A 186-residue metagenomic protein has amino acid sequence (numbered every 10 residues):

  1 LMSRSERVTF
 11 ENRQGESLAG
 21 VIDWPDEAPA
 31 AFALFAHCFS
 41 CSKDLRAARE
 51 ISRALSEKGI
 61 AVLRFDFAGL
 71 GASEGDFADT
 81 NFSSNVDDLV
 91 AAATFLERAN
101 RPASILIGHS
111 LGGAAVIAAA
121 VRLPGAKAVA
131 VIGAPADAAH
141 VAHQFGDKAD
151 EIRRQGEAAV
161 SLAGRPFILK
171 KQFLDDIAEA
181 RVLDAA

Functional and structural regions predicted by a protein language model:
M2-A28: N-terminal cap/lid segment of alpha/beta-hydrolase-fold proteins
R7, L18, I105, A114 (+2 more regions): The alpha/beta-hydrolase serine catalytic core
A30-C38: Short beta-strand element of the alpha/beta-hydrolase
F39-S52, F67: The serine-hydrolase catalytic nucleophile loop
A47, D79-A99: Alpha/beta-hydrolase active-site loop
S52-E74: Conserved alpha/beta-hydrolase
A99-S110: Alpha/beta-hydrolase fold nucleophile elbow
